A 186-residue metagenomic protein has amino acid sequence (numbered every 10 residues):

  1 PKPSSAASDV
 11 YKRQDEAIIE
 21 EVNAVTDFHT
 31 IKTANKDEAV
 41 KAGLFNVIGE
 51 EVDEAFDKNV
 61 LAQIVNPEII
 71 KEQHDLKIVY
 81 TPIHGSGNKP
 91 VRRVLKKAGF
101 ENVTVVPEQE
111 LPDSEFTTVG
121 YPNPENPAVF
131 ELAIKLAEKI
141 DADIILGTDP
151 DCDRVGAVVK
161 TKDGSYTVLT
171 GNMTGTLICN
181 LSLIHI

Functional and structural regions predicted by a protein language model:
P1-A7, Y11, I184-H185: Single conserved hydrophobic/aromatic residue that forms the stacking wall/gate of nucleotide- or nucleobase-binding
S4-S8, K96-G156: N-terminal small/polar loop signature for handling phosphorylated ligands or for N-terminal nucleophile
D9-K12, F45-E51, K77-Y80, H84-G85 (+4 more regions): Hydrophobic alpha-helical scaffolding
K12-E16, E20, A24, E54 (+4 more regions): Residues on a specific face of well-ordered alpha-helices
E20-I31, L61-I69, K96, F100-E101 (+2 more regions): Generic secondary-structure signature for well-ordered alpha-helical cores
E21-I48, K160-I184: Proline/glycine-rich low-complexity loops and linkers
E51-F100, Q109: Active-site pocket-lining segments that scaffold enzyme catalytic pockets across diverse folds
